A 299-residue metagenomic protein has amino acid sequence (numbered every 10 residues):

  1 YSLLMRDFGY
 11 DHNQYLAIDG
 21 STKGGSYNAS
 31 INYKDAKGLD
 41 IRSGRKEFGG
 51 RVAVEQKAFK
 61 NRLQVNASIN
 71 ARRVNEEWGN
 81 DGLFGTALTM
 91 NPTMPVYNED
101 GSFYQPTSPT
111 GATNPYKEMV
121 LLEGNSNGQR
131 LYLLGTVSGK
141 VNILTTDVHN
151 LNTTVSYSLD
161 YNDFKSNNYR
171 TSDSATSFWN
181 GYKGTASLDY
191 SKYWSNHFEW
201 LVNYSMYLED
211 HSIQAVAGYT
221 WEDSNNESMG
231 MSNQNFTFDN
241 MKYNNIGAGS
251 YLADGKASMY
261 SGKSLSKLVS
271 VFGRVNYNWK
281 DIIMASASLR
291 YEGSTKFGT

Functional and structural regions predicted by a protein language model:
Y1, L39-R45, G49-L134, N150-V269: Surface-exposed loop/interface segments of Gram-negative outer-membrane beta-barrel transport/assembly proteins
Y1-R42, G79-G82, V120-Q129, G135-N142 (+1 more regions): Residues embedded in well-ordered regular secondary structure
Y10-Q14, S266-V271: Conserved alpha/beta core surface patches that mediate binding of polyanionic ligands
I18, S264-L265, V275-N276: Replace "in large, NTP-powered and nucleic-acid-processing enzymes" with "in large, NTP-powered factors and other
T22-K23, F59-N61, N142-V148, Y207-E209 (+1 more regions): Outer-membrane beta-barrel channels and translocator barrels
I31-K37, A285-F297: Transmembrane beta-strand segments that form the barrel wall of outer-membrane beta-barrel proteins
G218, L268, R274-N278, A285-S288: Exposed, low-structure sequence patches enriched in small/polar residues
